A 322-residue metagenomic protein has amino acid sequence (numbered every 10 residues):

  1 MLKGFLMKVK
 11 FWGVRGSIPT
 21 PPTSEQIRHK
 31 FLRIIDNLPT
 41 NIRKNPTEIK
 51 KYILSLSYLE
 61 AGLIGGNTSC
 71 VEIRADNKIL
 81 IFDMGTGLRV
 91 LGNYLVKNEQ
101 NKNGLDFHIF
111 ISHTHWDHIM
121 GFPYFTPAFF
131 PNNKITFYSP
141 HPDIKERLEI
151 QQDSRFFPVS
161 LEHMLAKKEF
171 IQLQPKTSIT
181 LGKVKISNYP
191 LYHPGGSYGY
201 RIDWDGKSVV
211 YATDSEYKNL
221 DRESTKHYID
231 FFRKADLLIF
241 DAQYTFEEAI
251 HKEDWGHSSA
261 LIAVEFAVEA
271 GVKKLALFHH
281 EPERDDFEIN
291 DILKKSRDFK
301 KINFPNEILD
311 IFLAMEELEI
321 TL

Functional and structural regions predicted by a protein language model:
L2-V210, I229, F287-L322: Binuclear metal-dependent hydrolase catalytic cores
F82, S112, A212-T213, F240-A242 (+1 more regions): Active-site flanking residues adjacent to catalytic metal/cofactor-binding acidic residues
S197-Y200, A212, D221-E223, I250: A short secondary-structure junction signal
N219-L309: Cap/insert and terminal regions of metallo-dependent hydrolase folds
